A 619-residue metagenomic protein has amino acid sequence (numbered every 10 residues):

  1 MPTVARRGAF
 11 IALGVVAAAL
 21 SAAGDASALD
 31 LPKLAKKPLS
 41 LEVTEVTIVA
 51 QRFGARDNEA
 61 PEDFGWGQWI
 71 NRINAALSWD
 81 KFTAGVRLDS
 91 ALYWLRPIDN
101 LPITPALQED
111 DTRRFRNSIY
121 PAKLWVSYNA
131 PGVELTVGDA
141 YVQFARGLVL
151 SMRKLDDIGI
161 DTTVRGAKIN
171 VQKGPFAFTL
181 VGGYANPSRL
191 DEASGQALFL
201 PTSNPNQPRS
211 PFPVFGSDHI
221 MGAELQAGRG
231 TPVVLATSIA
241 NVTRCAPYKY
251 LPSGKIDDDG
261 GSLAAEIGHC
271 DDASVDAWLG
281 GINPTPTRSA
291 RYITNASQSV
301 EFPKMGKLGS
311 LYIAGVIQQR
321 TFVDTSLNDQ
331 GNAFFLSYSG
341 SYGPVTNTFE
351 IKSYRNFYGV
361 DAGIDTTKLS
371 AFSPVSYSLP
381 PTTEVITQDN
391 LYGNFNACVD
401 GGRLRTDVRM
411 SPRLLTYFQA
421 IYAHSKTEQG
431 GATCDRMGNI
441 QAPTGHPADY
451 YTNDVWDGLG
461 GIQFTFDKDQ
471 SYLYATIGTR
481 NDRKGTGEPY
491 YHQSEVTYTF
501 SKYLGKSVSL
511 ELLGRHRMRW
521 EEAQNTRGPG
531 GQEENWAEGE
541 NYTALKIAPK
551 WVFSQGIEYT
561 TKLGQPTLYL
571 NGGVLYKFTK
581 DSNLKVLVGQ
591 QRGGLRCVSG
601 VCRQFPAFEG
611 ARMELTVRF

Functional and structural regions predicted by a protein language model:
M1-A12: Bacterial N-terminal signal peptides that target proteins for export
I11-S21: Bacterial N-terminal signal peptides
A22-D30: Boundary at the C-terminal end of the N-terminal hydrophobic targeting segment
L29-W69, S78-N100, A106-D110, R114-P121 (+5 more regions): Signature for the C-terminal beta-barrel architecture of outer-membrane proteins
P131-G147, T163: Well-ordered mid-protein domain cores that form the structural environment of catalytic cofactors
S151: Basic, alpha-helical nucleic-acid-binding regions used in initiation and control of genome expression
K550, Q555-Q591: C-terminal structured "cap/appendage" subdomains that terminate the fold
Y576, S582, L587-Q590, F605-F619: Outer-membrane beta-barrel "beta-signal"
